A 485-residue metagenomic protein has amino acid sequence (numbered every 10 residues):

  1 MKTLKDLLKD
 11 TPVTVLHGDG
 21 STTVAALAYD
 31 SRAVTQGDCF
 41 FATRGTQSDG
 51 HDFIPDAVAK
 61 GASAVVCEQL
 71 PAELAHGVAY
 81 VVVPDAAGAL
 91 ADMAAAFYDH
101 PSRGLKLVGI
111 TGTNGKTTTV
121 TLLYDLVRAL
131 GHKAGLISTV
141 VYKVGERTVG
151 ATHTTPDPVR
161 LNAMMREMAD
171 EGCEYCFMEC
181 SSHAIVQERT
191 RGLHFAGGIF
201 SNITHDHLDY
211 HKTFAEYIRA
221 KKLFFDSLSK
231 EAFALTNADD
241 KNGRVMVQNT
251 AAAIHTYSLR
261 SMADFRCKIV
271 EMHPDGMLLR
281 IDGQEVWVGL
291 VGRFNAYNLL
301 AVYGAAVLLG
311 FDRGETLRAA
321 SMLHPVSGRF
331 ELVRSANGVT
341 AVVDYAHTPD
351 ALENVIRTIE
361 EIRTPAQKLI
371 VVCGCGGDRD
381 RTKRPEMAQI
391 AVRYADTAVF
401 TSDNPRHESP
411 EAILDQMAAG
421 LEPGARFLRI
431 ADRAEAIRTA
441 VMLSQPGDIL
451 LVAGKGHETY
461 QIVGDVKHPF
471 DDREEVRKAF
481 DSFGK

Functional and structural regions predicted by a protein language model:
M1-D92, A96, K241, A263-I269 (+4 more regions): N-terminal leader/targeting and accessory segments in enzymes
M1-V13, Q36-C39, G45, A251 (+3 more regions): ATP-dependent carboxylate-amine ligase
L8-T11, L90-A238, N242-T250, D282 (+2 more regions): Phosphate-binding loop of NTP-binding sites
V58-K60, A75, R191-H194, F225-K230 (+3 more regions): Short, conserved loop/helix-junction motifs that constitute active-site signature segments in enzyme catalytic cores
A59, S63-Q69, A234-A238, V372-C373 (+1 more regions): Short internal beta-strands
C67-E68, P84, S138, C180 (+4 more regions): Short loop/edge segments at beta-strand edges and connector loops that shape dinucleotide/nucleotide cofactor-binding
C67-L70, C180, N202, A238 (+2 more regions): Short secondary-structure boundary segments
P71-G77, V186, F195-A341, A418-L421 (+1 more regions): Acidic, Mg2+-coordinating active-site environments of NTP-dependent enzymes
